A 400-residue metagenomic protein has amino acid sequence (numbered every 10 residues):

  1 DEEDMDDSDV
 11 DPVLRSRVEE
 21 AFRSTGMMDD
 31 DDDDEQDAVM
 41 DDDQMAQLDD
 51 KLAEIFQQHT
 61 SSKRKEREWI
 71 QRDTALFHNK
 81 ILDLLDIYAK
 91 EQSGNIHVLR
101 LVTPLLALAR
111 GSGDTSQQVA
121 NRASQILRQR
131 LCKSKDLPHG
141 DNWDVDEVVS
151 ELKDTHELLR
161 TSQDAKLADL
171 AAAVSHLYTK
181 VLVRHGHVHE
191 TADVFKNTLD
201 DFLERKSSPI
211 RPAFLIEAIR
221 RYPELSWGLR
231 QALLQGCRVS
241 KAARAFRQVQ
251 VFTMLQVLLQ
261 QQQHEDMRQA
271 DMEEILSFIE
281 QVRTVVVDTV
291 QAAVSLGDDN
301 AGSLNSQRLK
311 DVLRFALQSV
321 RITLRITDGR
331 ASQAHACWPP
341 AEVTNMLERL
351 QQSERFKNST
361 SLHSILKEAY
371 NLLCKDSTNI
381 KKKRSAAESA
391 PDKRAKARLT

Functional and structural regions predicted by a protein language model:
D1, R67-D114: Extended amphipathic alpha-helical scaffold segments
D1-L76: Acidic, serine/threonine- and proline-enriched intrinsically disordered linkers and terminal tails in large eukaryotic
H59, K63-H78, A89, E151 (+2 more regions): Charged, low-complexity, helix-prone segments enriched in Lys/Glu/Asp/Gln
L131-L399: Long alpha-helical repeat scaffolds
